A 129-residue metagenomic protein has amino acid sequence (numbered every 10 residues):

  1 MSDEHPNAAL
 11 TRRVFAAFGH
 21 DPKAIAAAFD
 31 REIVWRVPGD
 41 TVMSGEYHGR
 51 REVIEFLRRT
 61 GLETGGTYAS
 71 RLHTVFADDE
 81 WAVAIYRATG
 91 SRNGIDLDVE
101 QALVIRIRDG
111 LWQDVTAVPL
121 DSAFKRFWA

Functional and structural regions predicted by a protein language model:
M1-G19, K23-R31, R126-A129: Short, low-complexity N-terminal intrinsically disordered segments enriched in polar/charged residues
T11-V14, A24-F29, I33, G49 (+3 more regions): Hydrophobic pocket/interface hotspot
P22, R31-D79: A solvent-exposed, acidic/Ser-Thr-rich amphipathic alpha-helical stretch
F29, A88-G90, L103, P119: Short beta-strand segments enriched in hydrophobic/aromatic residues within well-folded beta-rich domains
E46-Y47, G94-L97, A123-A129: A short, polar/proline- and glycine-enriched secondary-structure boundary/capping micro-motif
Y68-S70, D96-L103: Short, surface-exposed coil-to-beta transition loops
D78-A88: A short hydrophobic beta-strand element
A102-R126: Short beta-strand edge/turn micro-motifs at domain boundaries
